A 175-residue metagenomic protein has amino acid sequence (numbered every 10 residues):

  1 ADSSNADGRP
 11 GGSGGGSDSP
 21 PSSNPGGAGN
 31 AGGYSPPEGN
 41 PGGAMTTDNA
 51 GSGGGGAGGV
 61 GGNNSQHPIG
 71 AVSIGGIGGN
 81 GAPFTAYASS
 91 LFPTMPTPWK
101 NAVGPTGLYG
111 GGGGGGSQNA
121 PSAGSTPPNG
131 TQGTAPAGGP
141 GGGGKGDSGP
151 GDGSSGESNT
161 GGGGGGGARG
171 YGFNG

Functional and structural regions predicted by a protein language model:
A1-G175: Low-complexity, glycine/proline-biased repetitive segments and flexible coils/loops
